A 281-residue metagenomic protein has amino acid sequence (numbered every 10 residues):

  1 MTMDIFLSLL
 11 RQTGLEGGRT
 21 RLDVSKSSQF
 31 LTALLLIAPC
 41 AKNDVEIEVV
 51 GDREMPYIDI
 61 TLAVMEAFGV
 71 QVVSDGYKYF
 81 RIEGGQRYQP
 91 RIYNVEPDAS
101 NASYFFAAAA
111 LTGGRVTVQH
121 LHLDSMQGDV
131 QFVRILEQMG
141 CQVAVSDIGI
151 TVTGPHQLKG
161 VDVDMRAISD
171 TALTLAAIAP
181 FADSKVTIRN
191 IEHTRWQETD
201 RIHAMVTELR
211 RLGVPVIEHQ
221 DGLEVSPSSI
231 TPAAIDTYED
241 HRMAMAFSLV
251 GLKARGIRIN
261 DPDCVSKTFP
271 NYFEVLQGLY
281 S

Functional and structural regions predicted by a protein language model:
M1-S281: Structural preference for solvent-exposed beta-strand-turn elements and adjacent flexible terminal/loop segments within
